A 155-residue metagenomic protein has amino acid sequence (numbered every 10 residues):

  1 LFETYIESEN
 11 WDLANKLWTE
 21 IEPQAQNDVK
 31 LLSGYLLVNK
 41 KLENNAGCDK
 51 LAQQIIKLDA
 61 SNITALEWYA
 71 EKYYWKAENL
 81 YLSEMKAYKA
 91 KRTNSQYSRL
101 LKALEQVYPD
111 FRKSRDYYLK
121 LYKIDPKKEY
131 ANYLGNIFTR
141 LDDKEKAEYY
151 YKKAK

Functional and structural regions predicted by a protein language model:
L1, G34-V38, Y69, K76 (+2 more regions): Structural register within alpha-helical repeat arrays
Y5, N39, Y73, L80 (+1 more regions): Residue at a conserved register position within TPR or TPR-like alpha-solenoid repeats
T19-P23, Q53-K57, D116, Y122-K123 (+1 more regions): Conserved structural position within tetratricopeptide repeats
Q26-N27, A60-S61, D125-P126: Short coil turns that delineate tetratricopeptide repeat
L31, A65, R99, Y130-A131: TPR alpha-solenoid repeat register
E78-Y117: Short coil/linker segments at helix-helix boundaries
